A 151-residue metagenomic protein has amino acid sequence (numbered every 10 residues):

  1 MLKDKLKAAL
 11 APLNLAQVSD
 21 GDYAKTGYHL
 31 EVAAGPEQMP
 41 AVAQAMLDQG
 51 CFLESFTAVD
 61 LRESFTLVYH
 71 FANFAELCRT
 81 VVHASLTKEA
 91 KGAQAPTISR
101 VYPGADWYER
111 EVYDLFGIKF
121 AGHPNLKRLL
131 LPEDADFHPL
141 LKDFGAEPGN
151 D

Functional and structural regions predicted by a protein language model:
M1-D151: Terminal low-complexity/charged segments
